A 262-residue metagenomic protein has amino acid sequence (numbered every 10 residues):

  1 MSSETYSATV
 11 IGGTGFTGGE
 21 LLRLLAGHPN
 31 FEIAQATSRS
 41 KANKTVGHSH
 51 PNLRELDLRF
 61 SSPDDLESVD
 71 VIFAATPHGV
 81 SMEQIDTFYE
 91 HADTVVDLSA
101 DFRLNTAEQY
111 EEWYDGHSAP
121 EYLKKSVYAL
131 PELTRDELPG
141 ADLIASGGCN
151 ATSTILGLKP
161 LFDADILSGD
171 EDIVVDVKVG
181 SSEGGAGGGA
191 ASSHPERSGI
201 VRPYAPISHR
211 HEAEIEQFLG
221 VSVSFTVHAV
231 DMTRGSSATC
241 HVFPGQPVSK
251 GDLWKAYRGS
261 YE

Functional and structural regions predicted by a protein language model:
M1-Y204: N-terminal Rossmann-like NAD(P) cofactor-binding subdomain of oxidoreductases, focused on the glycine-rich
S168, E183-E262: Charged docking surfaces used in two-component/phosphorelay signaling
